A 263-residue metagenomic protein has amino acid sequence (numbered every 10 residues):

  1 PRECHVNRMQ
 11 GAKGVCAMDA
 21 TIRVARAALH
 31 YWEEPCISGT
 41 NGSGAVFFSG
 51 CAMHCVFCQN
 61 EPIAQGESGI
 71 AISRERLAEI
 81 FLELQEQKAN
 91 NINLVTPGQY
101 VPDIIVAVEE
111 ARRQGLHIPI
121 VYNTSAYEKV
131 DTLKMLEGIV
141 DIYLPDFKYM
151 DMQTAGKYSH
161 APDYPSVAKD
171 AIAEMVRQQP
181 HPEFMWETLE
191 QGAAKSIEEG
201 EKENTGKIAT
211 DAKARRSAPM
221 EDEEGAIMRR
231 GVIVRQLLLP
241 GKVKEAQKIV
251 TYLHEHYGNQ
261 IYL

Functional and structural regions predicted by a protein language model:
P1-V15: Intrinsically disordered, low-complexity, positively charged segments
A12, C16-I142, D151-M152, E190-M220: Conserved Radical SAM active-site core
A64, V101, A126-K129, F147-P165 (+2 more regions): Conserved radical SAM core fold
F81, I105-V108, L133, I172 (+2 more regions): Generic structural signal for well-ordered alpha-helices, preferentially at hydrophobic/aromatic core positions
N90, L116-I118, M228-R230, Y257-I261: Short, well-ordered coil/turn segments that N-cap beta-strands
I120, Y143, V232-V234, L263: Hydrophobic/aromatic residues located in beta-strands of well-ordered beta-sheets within soluble catalytic
S159-A161, I172-G200, D211-E245, I249: Conserved strand-turn element in the central/C-terminal portion of the radical SAM core barrel that lines
T188-Q191, G258-L263: Short, intrinsically disordered, charge-balanced linker/junction segments flanking boundaries in proteins
